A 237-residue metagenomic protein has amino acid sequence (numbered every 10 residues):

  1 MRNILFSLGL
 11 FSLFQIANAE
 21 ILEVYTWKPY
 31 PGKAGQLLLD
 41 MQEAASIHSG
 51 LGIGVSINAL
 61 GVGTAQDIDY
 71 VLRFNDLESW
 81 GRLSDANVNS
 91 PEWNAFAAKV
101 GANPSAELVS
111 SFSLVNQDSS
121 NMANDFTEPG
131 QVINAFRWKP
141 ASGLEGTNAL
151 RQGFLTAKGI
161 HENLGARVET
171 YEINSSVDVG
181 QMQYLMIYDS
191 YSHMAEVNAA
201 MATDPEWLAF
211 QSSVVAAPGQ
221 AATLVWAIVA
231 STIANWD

Functional and structural regions predicted by a protein language model:
I4-F14: Sec-dependent N-terminal signal peptides
N18-A209, S213-D237: Short S/T/G/P-rich N-terminal loop/turn motif that feeds into the first structured element of a domain
